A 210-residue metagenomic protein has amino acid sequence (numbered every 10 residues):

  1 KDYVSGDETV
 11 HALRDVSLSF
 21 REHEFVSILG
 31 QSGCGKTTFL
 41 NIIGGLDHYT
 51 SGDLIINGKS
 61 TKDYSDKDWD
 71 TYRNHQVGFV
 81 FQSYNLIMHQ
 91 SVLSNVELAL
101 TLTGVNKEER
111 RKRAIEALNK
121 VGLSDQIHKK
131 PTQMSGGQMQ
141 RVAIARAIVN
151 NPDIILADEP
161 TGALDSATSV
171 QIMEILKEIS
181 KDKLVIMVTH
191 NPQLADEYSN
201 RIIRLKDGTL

Functional and structural regions predicted by a protein language model:
K1-L205: ABC family nucleotide-binding domain
D207-L210: Conserved switch/coupling elements of ABC/ABC-like ATPase nucleotide-binding domains
